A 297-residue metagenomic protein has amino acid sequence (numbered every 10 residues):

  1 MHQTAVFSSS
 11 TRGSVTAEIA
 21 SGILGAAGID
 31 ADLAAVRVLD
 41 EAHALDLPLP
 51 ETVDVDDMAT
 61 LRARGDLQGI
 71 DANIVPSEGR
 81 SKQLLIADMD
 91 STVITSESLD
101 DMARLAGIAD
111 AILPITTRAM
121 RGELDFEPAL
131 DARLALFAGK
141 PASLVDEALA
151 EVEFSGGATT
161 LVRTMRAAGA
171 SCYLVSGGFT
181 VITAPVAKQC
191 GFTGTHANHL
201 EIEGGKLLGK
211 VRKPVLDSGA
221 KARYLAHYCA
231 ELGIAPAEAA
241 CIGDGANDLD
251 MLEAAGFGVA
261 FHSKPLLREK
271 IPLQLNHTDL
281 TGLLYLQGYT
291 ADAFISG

Functional and structural regions predicted by a protein language model:
M1-A87, I295: Non-catalytic pre-domain segments flanking phosphatase-related domains
A17, G79-L124: Active-site neighborhood of HAD-like aspartate-dependent phosphohydrolases
S77, A103-L105, N198, P214: Active-site phosphate-binding/coordination module
P114-R118, L130, L161: Short coil/turn segments at secondary-structure boundaries
A132-F137: Long, charge-rich alpha-helical interaction segments
G139-K140, L144-G297: C-terminal cap/substrate-recognition subdomain and adjoining C-terminal extension of metal-dependent phosphatase-like
